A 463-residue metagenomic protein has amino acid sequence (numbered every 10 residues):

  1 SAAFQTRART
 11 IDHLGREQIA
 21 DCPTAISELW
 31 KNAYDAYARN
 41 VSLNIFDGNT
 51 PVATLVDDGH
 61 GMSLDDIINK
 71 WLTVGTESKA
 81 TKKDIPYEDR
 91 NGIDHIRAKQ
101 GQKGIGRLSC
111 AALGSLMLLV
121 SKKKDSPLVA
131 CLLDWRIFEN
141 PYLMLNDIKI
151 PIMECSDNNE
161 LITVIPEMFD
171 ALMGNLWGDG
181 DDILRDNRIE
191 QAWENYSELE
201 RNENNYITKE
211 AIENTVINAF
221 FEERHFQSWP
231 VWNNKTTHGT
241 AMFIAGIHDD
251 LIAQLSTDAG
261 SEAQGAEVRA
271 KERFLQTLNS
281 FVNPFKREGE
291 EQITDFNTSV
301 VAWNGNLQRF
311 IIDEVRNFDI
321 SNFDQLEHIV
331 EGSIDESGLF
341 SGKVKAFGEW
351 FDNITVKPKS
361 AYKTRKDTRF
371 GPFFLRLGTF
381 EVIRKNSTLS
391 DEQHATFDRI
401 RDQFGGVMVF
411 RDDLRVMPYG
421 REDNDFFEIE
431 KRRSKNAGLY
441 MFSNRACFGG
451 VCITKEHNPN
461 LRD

Functional and structural regions predicted by a protein language model:
S1-F4, L251-Q254, A266-R273, I329-D463: Charged regulatory segments coupled to nucleotide-binding catalytic modules in large multidomain enzymes
S1-G246, I252-Q254: GHKL (Bergerat-fold) ATPase N-terminal catalytic module, capturing the glycine-rich phosphate-binding loop and acidic
W30, S42, G106-R107, Q227-W232 (+4 more regions): Generic recognition of flexible, low-complexity loop/linker segments
L43, V129-N140, I148-I150, Q308-F340 (+1 more regions): Broad, structure-driven detector of short, well-ordered beta-strand segments within folded domains
W71, L133-R136, T257-S261, E314-F318 (+1 more regions): Short secondary-structure boundary/capping segments
A111-L113, N234-H238, A270, E290-Q292 (+3 more regions): Solvent-exposed loop and beta-edge segments used for protein-protein assembly and interaction
L116-L119, D125, C131, E290-G305 (+2 more regions): Short polybasic amphipathic segments
S228-W232, M242-D250, S261-D335: Long, charge-dense tracts
